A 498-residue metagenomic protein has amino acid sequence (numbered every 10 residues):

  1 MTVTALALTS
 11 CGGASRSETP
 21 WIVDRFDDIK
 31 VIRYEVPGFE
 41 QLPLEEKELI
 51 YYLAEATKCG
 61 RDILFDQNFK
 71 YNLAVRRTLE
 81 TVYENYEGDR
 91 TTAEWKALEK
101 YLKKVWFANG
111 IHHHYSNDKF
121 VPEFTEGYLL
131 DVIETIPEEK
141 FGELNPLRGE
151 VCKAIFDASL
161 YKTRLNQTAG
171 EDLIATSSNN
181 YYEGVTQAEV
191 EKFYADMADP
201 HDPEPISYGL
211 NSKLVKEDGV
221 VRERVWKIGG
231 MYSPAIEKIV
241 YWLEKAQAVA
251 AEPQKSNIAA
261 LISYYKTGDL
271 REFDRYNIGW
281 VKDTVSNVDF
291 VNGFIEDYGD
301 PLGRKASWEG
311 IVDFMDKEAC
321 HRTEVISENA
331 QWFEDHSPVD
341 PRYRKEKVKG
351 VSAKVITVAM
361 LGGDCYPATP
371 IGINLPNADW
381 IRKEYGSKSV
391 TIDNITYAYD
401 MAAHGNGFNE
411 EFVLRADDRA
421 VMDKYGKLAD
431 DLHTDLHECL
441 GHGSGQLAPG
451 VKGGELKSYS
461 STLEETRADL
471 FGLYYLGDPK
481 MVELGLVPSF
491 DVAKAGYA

Functional and structural regions predicted by a protein language model:
A7-S10: C-terminal motif of bacterial Sec signal peptides marking the signal peptidase cleavage site
R16-T78: N-terminal-proximal low-complexity accessory segments that begin disordered and transition into the first
E35, L64, L473-A498: Long, well-structured alpha-helical subdomains associated with metal-dependent extracellular/ecto-lumenal hydrolases
P43, A251-E252, S461-D478: An active-site-proximal "capping" alpha-helix that borders the catalytic cofactor pocket
K100-A420, G426: Contiguous, non-catalytic segments that form substrate-binding/exosite surfaces or channel walls
K427-L440: Short alpha-helix carrying the canonical HExxH Zn2+-binding catalytic motif
C439-V451, Y475, P479: Catalytic Zn2+-binding segment of zinc metalloproteases
G445-T466: Post-HEXXH active-site segment of zinc metalloproteases
